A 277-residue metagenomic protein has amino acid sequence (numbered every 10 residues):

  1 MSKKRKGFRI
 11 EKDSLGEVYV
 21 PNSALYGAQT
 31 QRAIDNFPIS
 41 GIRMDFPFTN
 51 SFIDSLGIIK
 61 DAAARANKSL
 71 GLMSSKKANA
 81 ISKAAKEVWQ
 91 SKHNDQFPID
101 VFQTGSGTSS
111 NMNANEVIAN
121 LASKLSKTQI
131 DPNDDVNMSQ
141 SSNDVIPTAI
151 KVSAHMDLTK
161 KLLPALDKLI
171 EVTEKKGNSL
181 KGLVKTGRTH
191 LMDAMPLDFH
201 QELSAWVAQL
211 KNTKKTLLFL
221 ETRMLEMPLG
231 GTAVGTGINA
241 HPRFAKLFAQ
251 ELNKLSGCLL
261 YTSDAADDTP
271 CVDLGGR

Functional and structural regions predicted by a protein language model:
S2-T236, A240-S256: A helix-coil-helix interface module used to build multimeric assemblies and to scaffold catalytic/cofactor sites
Y261-A266: Conserved small/polar residues in nucleotide/adenosyl-binding loops
V272-R277: Hydrophobic alpha-helical segments, chiefly the membrane-spanning helices and signal/signal-anchor peptides
